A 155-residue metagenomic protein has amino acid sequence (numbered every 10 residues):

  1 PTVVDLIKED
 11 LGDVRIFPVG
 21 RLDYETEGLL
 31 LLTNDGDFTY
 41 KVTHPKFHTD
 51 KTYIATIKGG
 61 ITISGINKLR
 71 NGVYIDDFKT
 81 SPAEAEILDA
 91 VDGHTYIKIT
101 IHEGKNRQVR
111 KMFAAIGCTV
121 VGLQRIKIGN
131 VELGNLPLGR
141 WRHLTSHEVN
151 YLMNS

Functional and structural regions predicted by a protein language model:
P1-S155: Basic, flexible Lys/Arg- and Gly-enriched helix-loop patches that mediate nucleic-acid binding at interfaces with rRNA
